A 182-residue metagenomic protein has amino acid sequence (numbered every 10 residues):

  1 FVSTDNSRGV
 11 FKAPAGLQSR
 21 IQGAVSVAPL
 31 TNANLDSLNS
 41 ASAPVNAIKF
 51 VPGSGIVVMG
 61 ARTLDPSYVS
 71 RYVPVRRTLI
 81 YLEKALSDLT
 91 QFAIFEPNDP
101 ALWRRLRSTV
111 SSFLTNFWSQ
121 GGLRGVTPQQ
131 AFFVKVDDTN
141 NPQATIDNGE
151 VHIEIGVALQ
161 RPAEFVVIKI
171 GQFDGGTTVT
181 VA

Functional and structural regions predicted by a protein language model:
F1-A182: Structured, hydrophobic secondary-structure cores that serve as assembly/anchoring elements
